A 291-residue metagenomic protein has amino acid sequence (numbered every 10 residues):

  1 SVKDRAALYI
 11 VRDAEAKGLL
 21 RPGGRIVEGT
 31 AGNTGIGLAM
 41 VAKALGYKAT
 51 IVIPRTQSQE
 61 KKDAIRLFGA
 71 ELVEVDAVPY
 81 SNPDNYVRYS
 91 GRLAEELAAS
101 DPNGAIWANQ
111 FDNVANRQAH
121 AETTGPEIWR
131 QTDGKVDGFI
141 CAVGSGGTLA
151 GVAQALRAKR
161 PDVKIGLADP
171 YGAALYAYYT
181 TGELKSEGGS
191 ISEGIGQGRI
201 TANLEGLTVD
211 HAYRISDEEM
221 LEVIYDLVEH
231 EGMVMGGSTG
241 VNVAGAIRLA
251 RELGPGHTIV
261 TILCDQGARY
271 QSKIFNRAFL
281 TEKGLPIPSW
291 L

Functional and structural regions predicted by a protein language model:
S1-L291: PLP-dependent amino-acid enzyme catalytic core
